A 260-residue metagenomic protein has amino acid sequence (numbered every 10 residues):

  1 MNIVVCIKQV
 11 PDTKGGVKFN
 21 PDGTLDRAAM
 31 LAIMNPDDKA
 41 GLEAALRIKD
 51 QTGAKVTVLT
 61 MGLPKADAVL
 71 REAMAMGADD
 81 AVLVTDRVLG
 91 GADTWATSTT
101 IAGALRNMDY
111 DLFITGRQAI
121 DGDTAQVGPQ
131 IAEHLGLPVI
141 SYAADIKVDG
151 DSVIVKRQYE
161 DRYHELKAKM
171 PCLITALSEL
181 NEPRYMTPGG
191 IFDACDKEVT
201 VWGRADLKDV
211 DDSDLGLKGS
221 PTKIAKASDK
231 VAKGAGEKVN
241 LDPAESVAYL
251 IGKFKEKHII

Functional and structural regions predicted by a protein language model:
M1-I260: N-terminal glycine-rich FAD/FM-binding segment characteristic of electron-transfer flavoproteins
